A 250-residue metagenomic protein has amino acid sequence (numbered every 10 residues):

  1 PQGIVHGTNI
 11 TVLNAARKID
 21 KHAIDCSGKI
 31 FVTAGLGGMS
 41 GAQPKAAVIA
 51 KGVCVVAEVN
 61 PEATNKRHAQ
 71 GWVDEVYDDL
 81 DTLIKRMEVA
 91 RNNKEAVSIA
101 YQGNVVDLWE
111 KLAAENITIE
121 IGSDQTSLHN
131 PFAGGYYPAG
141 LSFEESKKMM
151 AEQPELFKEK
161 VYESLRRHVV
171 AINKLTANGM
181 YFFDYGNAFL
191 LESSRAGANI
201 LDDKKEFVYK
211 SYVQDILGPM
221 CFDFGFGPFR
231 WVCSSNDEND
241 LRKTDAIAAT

Functional and structural regions predicted by a protein language model:
P1-D25: Helix-rich "cap/lid" substructures immediately adjacent to catalytic or cofactor-binding pockets
I4-I10, S27-I30, L36-K94, D124-V170 (+1 more regions): Catalytic or ion-translocation cores adjacent to nucleophile or general acid/base/metal-coordination motifs in diverse
I19-C26, A96-I99, G179-N187: Flexible, glycine/charged-enriched surface loops at secondary-structure junctions
G28, T118-I119: Local beta-strand N-terminus motif with an aromatic residue
V48-A50, A113-I117, G140, A198-L201: Short, solvent-exposed amphipathic alpha-helical segments in soluble enzyme and RNA/protein-processing domains
V53, T118, Y181: Residue-level detector of anion-binding/catalytic polar loops
L83-I117, S123: A structured beta-alpha segment of the ubiquitous adenosine-cofactor-binding alpha/beta core
Y101-V105, I121, Q125-T250: Ligand/cofactor-recognition surfaces for anionic moieties
